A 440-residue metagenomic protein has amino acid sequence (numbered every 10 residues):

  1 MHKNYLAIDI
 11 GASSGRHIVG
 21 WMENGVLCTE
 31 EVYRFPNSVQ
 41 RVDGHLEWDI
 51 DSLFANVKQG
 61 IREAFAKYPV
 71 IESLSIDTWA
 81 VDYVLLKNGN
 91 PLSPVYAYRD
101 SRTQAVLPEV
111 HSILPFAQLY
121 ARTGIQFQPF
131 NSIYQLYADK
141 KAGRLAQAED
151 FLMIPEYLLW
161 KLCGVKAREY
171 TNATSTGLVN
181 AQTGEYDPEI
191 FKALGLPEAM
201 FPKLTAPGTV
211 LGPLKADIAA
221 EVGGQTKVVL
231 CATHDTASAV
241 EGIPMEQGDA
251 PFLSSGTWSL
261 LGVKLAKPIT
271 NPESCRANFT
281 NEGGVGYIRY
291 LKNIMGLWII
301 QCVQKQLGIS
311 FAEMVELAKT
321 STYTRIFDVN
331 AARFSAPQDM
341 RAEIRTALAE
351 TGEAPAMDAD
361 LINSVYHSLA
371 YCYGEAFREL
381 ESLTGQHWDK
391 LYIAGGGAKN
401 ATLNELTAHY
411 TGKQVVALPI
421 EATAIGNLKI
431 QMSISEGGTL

Functional and structural regions predicted by a protein language model:
M1-S93, A219-V228, E405, T411-K413: N-terminal glycine/serine-rich phosphate-binding loop of ATP-dependent small-molecule kinases, especially carbohydrate
L6-A7, H111-T123, Y137-E149, M153 (+10 more regions): Active-site core segments that coordinate phosphate-bearing ligands/cofactors across diverse enzyme families
R34, Y96-T103, T257-S259, P419-T423: Short, acidic/turn-prone active-site loops that include or flank metal/cofactor- and phosphate-binding residues
Q59-S73, N131, Q135-Y137, A146-W160: Conserved phosphate-binding loops in N-terminal lobes of ATP-dependent enzymes of the actin/Hsp70/sugar-kinase
R62-N131: Active-site phosphate-binding/coordination module
V70-T78, K203, L383-G396: Short glycine-rich phosphate-binding loop at a beta-alpha junction
D100, E169-A173: Nucleotide/phosphate-binding loop and acidic/charged catalytic motifs in nucleotide-binding or -utilizing enzymes
